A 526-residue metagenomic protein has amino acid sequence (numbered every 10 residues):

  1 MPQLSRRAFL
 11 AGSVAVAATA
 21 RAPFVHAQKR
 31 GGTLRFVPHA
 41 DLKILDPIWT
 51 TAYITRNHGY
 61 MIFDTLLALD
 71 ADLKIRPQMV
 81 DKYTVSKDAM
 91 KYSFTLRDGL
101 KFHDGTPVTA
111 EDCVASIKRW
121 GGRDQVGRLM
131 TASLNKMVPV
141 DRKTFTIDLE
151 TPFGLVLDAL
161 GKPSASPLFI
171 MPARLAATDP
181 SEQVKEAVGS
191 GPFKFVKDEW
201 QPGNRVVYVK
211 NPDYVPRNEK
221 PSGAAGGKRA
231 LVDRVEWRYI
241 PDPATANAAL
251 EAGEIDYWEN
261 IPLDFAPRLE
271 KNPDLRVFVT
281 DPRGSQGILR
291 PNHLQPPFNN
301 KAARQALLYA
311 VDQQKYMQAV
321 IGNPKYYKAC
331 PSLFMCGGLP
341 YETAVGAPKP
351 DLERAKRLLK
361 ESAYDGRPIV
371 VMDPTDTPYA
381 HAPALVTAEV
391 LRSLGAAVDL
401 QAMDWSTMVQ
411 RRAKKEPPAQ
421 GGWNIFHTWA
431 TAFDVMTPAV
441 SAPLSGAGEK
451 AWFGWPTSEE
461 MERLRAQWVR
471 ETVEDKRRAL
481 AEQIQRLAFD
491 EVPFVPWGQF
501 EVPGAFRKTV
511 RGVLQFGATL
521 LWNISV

Functional and structural regions predicted by a protein language model:
V37-K87, K118, V188: N-terminal lobe/hinge region of extracytoplasmic solute-binding protein
T95, L129-A176, S181-Q201: Surface-exposed binding/hinge segments that line and control ligand-binding clefts or catalytic entry sites
G105, E389-S445: Periplasmic binding protein-like
F193, K325-E361, T375-A382: Structural transition elements
P216-R268, A397: Ligand-site clamp/hinge motif
L294, F298-G337, A382-P383, A488-G498: Periplasmic-binding protein-like
D399-A413, P438-K508: Extracytoplasmic/peripheral linker and loop segments enriched in polar/acidic and small residues with frequent Thr/Pro
F506-V526: Long beta-strand-rich cores associated with HINT superfamily self-processing modules
